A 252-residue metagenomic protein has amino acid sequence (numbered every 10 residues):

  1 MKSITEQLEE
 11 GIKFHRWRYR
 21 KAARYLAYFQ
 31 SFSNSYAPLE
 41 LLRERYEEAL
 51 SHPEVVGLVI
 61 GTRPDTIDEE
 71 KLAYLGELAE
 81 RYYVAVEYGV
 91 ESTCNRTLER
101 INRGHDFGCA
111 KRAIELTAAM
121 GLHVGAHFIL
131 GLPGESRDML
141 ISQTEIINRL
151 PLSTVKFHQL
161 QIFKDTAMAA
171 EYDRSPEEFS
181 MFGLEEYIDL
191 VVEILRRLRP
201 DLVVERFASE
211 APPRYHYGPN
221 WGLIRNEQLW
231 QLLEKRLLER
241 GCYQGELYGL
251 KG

Functional and structural regions predicted by a protein language model:
M1-G11, L42-Y46, G183-V191: Well-ordered, non-membrane alpha-helical segments in soluble/globular domains
M1-L39, E54-I67, Y83-C109, K156-H158: Core AdoMet radical
S3, A37, L41, I101-C109 (+3 more regions): Alpha-helix N-cap and loop-to-helix initiation/capping positions
I12-H15, I67-R81, R112, I141-P151 (+1 more regions): Short amphipathic alpha-helices and their capping/turn segments at secondary-structure boundaries
H15-Y19, R45-P53, A73-Y83, E115-A119: Acidic (Asp/Glu)-rich catalytic clusters
S33-A37, P64-I67, G131-E135, I162-F163 (+1 more regions): Short, small-residue-enriched loops and turns at beta-alpha junctions that line or gate enzyme active sites
G108-M168, E185-A208: Conserved C-terminal portion of the radical SAM core fold that forms the substrate/S-adenosylmethionine-binding
T154, I162-G252: Auxiliary Fe-S-binding modules of radical SAM enzymes
